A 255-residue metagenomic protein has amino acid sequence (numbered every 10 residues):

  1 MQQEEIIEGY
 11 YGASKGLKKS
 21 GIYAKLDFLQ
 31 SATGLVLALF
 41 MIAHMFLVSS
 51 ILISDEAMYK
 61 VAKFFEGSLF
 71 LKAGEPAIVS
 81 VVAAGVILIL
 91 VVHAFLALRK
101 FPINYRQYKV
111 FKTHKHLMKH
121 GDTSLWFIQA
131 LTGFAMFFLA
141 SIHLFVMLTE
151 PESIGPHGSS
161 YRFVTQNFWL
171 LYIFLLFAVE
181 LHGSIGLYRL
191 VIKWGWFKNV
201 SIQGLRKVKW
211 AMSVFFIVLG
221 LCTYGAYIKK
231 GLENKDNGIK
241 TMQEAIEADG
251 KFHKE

Functional and structural regions predicted by a protein language model:
M1-E255: Membrane-embedded alpha-helical bundles that constitute the cytochrome b-like, heme-associated redox core of multi-pass
